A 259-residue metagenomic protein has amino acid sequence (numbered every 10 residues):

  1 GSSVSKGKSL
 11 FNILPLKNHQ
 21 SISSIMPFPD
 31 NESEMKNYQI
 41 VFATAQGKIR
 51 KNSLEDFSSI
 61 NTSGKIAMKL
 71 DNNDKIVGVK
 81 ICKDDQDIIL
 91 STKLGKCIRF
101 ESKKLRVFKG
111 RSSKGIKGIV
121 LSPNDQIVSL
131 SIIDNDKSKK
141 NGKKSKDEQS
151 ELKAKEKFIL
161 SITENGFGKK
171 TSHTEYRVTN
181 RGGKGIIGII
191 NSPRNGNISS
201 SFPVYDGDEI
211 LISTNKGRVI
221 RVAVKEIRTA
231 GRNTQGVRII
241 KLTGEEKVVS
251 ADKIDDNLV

Functional and structural regions predicted by a protein language model:
G1-V259: Short, structured "edge-of-domain" segments at secondary-structure transitions
